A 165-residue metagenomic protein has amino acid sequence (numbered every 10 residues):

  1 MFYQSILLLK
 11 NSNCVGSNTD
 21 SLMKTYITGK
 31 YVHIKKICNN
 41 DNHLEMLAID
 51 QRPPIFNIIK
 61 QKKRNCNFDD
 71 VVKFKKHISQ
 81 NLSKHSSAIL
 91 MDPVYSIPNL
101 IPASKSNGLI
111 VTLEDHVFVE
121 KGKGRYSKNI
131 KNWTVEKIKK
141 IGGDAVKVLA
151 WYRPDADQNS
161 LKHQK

Functional and structural regions predicted by a protein language model:
I6, N18-Q158: Alpha/beta catalytic barrel-like cores
L161-Q164: Charged helix-capping and loop-helix junction motifs
